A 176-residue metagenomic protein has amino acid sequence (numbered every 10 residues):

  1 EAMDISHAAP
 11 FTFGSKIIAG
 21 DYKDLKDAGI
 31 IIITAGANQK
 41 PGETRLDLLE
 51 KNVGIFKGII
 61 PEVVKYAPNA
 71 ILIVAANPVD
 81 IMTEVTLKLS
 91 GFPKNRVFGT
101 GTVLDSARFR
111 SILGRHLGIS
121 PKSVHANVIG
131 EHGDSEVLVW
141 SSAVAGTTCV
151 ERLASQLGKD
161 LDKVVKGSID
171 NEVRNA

Functional and structural regions predicted by a protein language model:
E1-G29, E43: Conserved N-terminal Rossmann-fold NAD(P) cofactor-binding segment
D4, I31, F56-I59: Short, well-ordered amphipathic alpha-helical segments that serve as non-catalytic structural scaffolds within diverse
D4-T12, Y66, L89, I112-S120: Change "in soluble alpha/beta enzymes" to "in soluble alpha/beta proteins
I31-I33, V74-A75: Redox-cofactor binding/interface segments in oxidoreductases and associated redox assembly factors
A35-A37: Conserved NAD(P)H cofactor-binding loop of Rossmann-fold oxidoreductase domains
Q39-P41: N-terminal glycine-rich phosphate/adenylate-binding segment common to multiple enzyme folds
T44-R110: Rossmann-like NAD(P)(H) cofactor-binding subdomain of soluble oxidoreductases
S90-R96, L104-A176: C-terminal substrate-binding/catalytic lobe of Rossmann-fold NAD(P)-dependent dehydrogenases
